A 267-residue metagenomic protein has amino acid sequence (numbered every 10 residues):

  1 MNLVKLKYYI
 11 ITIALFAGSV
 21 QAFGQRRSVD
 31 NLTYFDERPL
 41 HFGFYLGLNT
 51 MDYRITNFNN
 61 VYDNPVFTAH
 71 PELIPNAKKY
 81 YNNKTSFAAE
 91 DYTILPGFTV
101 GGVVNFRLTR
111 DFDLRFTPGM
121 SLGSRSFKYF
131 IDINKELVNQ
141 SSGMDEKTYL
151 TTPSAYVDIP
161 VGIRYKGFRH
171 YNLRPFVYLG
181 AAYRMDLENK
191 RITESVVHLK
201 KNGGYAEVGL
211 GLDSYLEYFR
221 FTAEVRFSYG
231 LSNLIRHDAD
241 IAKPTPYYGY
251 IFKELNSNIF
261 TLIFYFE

Functional and structural regions predicted by a protein language model:
F23-P96, E267: Short glycine/proline- and aromatic-enriched beta-strand/turn motifs that initiate or cap beta-hairpins
V29-N31, T85-E90, M144-L150, I192-H198 (+1 more regions): Extracellular loop and loop/strand-boundary signature of outer-membrane beta-barrel proteins
E37, R107-D111, F168-N172, Y215-F219 (+1 more regions): Outer-membrane beta-barrel channels and translocator barrels
R38-F42, I94-F98, P153-V157, L173 (+2 more regions): Residues that define the transmembrane beta-barrel architecture of outer-membrane proteins
F44-L48, F98-F106, P118-M120, A155-Y165 (+4 more regions): Residues on the lipid-exposed face of transmembrane beta-strands in outer-membrane beta-barrel proteins
N59-V66, F130-Q140, T193-L199, D238-P246: Flexible, surface-exposed loop regions and adjacent strand-edge segments of Gram-negative outer-membrane beta-barrel
T151-S154, Y165-T222, S228-D238: Outer-membrane beta-barrel transmembrane domain signature
S214-E267: Predominantly the C-terminal beta-signal and adjacent terminal strand-loop region of outer-membrane beta-barrel
